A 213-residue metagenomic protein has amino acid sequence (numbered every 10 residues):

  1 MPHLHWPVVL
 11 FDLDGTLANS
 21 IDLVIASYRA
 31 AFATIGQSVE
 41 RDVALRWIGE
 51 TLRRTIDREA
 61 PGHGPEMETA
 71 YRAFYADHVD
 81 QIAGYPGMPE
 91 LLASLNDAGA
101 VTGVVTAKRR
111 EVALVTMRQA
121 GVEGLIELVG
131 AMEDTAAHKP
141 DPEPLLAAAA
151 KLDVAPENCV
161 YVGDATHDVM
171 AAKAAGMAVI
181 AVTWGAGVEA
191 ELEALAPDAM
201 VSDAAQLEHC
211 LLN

Functional and structural regions predicted by a protein language model:
M1-V9, A93-N96, A100, R110 (+1 more regions): Asp-based, Mg2+/Mn2+-dependent phosphohydrolase catalytic module
P2-L13, L17-E90, N96-A98: N-terminal helical cap/lid subdomain that shapes the substrate entry/recognition surface in HAD-like hydrolases
T16, T106-K108: Conserved phosphate-coupling serine/threonine residues in phosphotransfer and NTP-handling enzymes
V79-A83, A107, A178-V179: Short, flexible loop segments at the rims of nucleotide/cofactor-binding pockets, characterized by
